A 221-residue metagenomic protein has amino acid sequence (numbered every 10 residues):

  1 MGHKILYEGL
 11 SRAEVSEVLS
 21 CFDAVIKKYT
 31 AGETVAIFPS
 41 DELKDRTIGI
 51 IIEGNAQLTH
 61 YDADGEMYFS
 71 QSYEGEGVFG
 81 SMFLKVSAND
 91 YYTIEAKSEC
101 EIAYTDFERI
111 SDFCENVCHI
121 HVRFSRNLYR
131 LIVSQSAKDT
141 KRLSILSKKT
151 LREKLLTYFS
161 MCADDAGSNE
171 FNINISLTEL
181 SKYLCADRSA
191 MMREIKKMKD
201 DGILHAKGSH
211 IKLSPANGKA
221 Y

Functional and structural regions predicted by a protein language model:
M1-I37, Y73, V78-F79, F83-V86: Cyclic nucleotide-binding regulatory module and flanking cytosolic helices
C21-F22, E42-D45: Short, small/polar residue-rich loop motifs at catalytic or cofactor-binding pockets
I26-K27, A36-I37, D45-I52, F69-Q71 (+1 more regions): His/acidic/aromatic-lined binding-pocket segments of jelly-roll/cupin-type domains and related regulatory beta-sandwich
T30, I52-E53, E74, S98: A cytosolic small-molecule/anion-sensing beta-strand core signal
D45-T59, D64, G75-G77: Glycine- and acidic-residue-biased ligand/ion/polar-headgroup-sensing regions
F69-Y129: Cyclic-nucleotide recognition modules
H119-C185: Polybasic "coupling" helices that flank or enter modular domains
C162-Y221: Phosphate-/nucleic-acid-contacting segments
